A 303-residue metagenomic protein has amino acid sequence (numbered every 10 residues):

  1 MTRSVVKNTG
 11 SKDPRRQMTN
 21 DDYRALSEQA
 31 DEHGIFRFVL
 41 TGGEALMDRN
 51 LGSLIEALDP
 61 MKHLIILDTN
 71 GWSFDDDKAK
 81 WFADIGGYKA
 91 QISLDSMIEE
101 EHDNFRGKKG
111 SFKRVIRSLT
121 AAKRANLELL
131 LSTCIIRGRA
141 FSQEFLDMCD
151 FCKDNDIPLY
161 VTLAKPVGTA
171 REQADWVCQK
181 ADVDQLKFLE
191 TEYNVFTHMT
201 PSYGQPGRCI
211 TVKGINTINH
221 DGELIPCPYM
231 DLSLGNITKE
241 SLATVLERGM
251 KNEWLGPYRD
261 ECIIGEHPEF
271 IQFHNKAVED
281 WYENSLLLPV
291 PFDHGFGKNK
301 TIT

Functional and structural regions predicted by a protein language model:
M1, V5, C209, C227 (+1 more regions): Short cysteine clusters
M1-N20: Canonical Radical SAM [4Fe-4S] cluster-binding loop centered on the CxxxCxxC motif and its immediate flanking residues
T2, N20-S96: Conserved SAM/AdoMet-binding glycine-rich loop
T9-S11, D84-Y88, S93-D95, E100-K213 (+3 more regions): Radical SAM enzyme [4Fe-4S]-AdoMet core and its adjacent flexible, acidic and glycine-rich loops/tails across
R15-M18, D103, G107, L234: Pocket-edge positions in alpha/beta enzyme catalytic cores
T41, D68, D95, C134 (+2 more regions): Active-site-adjacent beta-strand anchor residues
M47, D75, S111, R137-F141 (+1 more regions): Alpha-helix N-cap/loop-to-helix initiation residues
L224, P228-T303: Flexible mid-to-C-terminal extensions adjoining Fe-S/redox cofactors in radical SAM and related proteins
